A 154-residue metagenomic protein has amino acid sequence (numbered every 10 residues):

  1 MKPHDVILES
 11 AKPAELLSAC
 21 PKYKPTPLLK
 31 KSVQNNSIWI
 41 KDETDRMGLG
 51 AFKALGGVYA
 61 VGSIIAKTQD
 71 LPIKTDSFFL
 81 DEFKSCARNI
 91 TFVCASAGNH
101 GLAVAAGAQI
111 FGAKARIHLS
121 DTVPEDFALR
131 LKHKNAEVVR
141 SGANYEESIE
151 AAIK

Functional and structural regions predicted by a protein language model:
M1-K154: PLP-dependent amino-acid enzyme catalytic core
